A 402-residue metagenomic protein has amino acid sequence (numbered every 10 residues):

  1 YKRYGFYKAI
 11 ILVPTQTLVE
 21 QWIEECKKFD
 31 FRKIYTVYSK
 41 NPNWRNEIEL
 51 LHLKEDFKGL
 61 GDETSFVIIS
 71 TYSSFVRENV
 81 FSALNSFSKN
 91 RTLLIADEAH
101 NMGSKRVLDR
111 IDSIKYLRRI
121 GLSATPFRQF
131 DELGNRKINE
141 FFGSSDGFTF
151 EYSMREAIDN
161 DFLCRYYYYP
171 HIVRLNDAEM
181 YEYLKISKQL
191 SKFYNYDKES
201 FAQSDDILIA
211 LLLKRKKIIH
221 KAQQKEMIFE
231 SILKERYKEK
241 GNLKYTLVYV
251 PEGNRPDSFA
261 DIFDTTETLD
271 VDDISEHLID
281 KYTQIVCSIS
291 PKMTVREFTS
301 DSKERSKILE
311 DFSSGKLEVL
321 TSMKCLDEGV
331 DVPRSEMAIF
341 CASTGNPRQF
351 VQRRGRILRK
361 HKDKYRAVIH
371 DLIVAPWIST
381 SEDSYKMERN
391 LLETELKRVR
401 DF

Functional and structural regions predicted by a protein language model:
G5-D30, T36, E252-N254: Conserved Walker A/P-loop ATP-binding site and its immediately adjacent core in helicase/helicase-like ATPase domains
W22, V76-F81, A96-D112, D331-P333: Conserved ATPase-coupling elements of RecA-like P-loop NTPase cores
W44-G61, V80, L247, I274-D327: Conserved helicase ATPase core of P-loop NTP-dependent helicases/translocases
W44-N90, S104-R110, C325: Conserved helix/coil segment N-terminal to the catalytic DExD/H
N101-R165: Post-DEXD/H (motif II) to motif III coupling segment of the RecA-like Helicase ATP-binding lobe
E140-F201, D205-D206, A210, Q223-Q224 (+2 more regions): Inter-lobe coupling linker of SF2 helicases/translocases
Q189-I308: Conserved helicase/translocase motor-coupling segment
S290-F402: Conserved RecA-like P-loop NTPase helicase motor core
